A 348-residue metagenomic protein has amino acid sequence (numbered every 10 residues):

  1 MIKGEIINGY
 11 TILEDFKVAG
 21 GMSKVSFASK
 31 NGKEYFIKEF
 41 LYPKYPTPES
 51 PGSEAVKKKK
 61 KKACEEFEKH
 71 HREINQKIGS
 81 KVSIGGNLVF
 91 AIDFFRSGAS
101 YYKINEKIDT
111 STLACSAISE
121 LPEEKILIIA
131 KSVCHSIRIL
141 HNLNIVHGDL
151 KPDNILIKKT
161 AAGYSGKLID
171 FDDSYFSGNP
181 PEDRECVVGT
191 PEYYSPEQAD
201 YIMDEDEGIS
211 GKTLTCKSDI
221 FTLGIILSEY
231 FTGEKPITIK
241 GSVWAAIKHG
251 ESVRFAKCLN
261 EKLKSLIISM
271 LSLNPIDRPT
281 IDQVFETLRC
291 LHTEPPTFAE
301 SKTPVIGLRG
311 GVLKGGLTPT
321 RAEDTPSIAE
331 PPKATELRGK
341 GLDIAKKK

Functional and structural regions predicted by a protein language model:
K24, S29-E73: ATP-binding glycine-rich loop module of kinase domains
L88-Y101: Short beta-strand micro-motifs within the conserved protein kinase catalytic domain, predominantly in the N-lobe
I129-A130: Activation segment signature within eukaryotic-like protein kinase domains
H141-K158: Catalytic-loop of the protein kinase fold
D219: Conserved catalytic-loop aspartate of Hanks-type protein kinases
L271-Q283: A conserved short helix/loop substructure at the end of the activation segment of eukaryotic-like protein kinase domains
P296-K348: Regulatory extensions appended to serine/threonine kinase catalytic cores
